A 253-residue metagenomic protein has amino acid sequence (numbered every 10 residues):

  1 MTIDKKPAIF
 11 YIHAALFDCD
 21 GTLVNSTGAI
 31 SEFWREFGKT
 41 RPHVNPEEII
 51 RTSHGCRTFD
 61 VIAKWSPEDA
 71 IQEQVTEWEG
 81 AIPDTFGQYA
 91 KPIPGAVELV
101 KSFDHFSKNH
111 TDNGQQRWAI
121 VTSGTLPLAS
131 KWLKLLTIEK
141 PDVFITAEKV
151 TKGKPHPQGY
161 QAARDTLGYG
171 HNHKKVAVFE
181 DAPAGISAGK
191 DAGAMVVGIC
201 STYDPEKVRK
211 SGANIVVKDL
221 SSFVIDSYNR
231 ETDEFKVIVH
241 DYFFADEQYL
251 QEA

Functional and structural regions predicted by a protein language model:
M1-I12, D104, L126-A253: Asp-based, Mg2+/Mn2+-dependent phosphohydrolase catalytic module
I3-N109, T125-P127: N-terminal helical cap/lid subdomain that shapes the substrate entry/recognition surface in HAD-like hydrolases
C19-D20, H43-N45, D84-T85, G114-Q115 (+3 more regions): A short, structure-level motif marking secondary-structure boundaries and short turns
N25, I120-T122, G198: Hydrophobic residues in well-ordered beta-strands that form the structural core
P92, V121, K152: Residue-level marker of regulatory loop/turn positions in helix-turn-helix DNA-binding domains and in histidine
K108, Q115-Q116, A194: Short phosphate-binding/catalytic loops that engage adenosine nucleotides
